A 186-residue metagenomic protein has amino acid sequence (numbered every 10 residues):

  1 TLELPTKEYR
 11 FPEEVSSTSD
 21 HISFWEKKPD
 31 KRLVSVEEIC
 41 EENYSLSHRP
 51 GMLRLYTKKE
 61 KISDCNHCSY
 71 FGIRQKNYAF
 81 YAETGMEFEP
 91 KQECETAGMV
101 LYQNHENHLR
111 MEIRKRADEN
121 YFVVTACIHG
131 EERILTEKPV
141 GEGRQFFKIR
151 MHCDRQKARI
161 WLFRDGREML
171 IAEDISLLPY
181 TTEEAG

Functional and structural regions predicted by a protein language model:
T1-G186: Extracellular glycan-recognition regions
